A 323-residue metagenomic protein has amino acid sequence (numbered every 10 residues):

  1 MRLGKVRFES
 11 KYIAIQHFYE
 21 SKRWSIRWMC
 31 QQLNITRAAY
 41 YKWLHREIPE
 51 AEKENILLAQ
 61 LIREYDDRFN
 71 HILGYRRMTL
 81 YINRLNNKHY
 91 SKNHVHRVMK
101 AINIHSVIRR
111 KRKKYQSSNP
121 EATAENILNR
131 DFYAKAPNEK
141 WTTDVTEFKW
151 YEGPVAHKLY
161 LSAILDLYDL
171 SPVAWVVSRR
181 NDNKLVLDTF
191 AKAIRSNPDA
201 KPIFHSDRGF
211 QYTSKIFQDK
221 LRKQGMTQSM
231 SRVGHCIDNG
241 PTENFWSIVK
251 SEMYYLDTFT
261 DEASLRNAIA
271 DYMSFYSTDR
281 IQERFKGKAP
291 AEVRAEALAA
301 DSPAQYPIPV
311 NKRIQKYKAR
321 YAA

Functional and structural regions predicted by a protein language model:
M1-S25, L57, Q305: Residue-centric detector for conserved, function-critical "anchor" positions in compact interaction modules
G4-E9, C30, A38-A136, H235 (+3 more regions): Basic, flexible linker segments flanking DNA-binding modules in nucleic acid-interacting mobile-element proteins
H17-F18, Y81, K192-A193: A generic secondary-structure signal
S21, R68, L85, S196-N197: Alpha-helix C-cap/termination motif
C30, K88-K92, R97, A101-V107 (+3 more regions): RNase H-like DDE/DDD metal-dependent nuclease/strand-transfer catalytic core used by mobile genetic elements
I48, R222-M226, I248-A323: C-terminal domain-tail junction helix/linker
